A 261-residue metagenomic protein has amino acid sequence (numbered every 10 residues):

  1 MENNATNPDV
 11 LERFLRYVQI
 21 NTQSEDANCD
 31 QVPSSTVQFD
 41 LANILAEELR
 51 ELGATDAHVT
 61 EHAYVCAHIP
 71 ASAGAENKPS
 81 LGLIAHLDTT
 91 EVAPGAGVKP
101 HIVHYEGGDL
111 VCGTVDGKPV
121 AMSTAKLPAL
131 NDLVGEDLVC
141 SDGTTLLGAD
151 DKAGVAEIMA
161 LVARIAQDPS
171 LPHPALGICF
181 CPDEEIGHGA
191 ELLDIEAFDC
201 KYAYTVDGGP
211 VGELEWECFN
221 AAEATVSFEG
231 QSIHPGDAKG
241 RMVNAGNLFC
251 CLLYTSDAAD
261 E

Functional and structural regions predicted by a protein language model:
A5-E12, T36, D40, I44 (+6 more regions): Conserved active-site and cofactor/substrate-binding residues in soluble primary-metabolism enzymes
N7-S35, C140: N-terminal capping segment at the start of a domain
N21, Y254-E261: Conserved small/polar residues in nucleotide/adenosyl-binding loops
A27-N28, D56, S170-A175, S256-D257: Flexible, glycine/charged-enriched surface loops at secondary-structure junctions
C29-K78, G82-I84, D88, K99: A non-catalytic alpha/beta surface segment that caps or lines the substrate-entry region of metallo-dependent hydrolase
L45, E157-I165, F249-L253: Buried hydrophobic packing segments
A75-A175, F180: Active-site metal-coordination/substrate-binding segment of hydrolases, especially metallo-dependent peptidases
L127-L130, E136-A149, D183-D257: Midchain, well-structured core segments that form catalytic/ion-binding scaffolds
